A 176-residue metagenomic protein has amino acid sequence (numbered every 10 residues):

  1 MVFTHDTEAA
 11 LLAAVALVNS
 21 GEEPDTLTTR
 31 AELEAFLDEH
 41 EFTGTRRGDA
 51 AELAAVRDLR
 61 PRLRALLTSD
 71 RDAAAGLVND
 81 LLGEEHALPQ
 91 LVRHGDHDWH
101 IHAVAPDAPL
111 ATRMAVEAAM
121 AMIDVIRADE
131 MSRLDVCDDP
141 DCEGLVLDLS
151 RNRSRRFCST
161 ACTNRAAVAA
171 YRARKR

Functional and structural regions predicted by a protein language model:
M1-V136, P140-D148: Short helix-coil boundary/hinge micro-motifs
I126, N152, Y171-K175: Short, intrinsically disordered low-complexity segments
D148-R155: Short linker/helix segments within small regulatory modules
T160-R176: Basic DNA-binding region of bZIP-type proteins
